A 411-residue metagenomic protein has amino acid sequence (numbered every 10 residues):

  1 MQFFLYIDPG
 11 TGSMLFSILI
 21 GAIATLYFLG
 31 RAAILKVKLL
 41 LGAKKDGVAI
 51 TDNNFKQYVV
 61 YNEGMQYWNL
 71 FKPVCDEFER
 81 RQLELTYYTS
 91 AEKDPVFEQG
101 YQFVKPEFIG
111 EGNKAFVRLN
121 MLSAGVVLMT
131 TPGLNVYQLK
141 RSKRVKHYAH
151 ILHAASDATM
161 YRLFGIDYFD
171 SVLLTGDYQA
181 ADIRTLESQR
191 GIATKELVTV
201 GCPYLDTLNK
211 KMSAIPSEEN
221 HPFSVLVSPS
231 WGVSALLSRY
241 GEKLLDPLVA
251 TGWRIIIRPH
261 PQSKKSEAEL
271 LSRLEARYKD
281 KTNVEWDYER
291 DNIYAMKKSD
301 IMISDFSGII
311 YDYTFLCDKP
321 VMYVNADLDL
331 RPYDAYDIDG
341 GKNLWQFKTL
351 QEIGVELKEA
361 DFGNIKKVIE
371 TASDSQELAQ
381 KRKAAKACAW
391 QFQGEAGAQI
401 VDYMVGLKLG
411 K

Functional and structural regions predicted by a protein language model:
M1-G10: Short, strongly hydrophobic alpha-helical membrane anchors
L39-K56: N-terminal signal-anchor transmembrane helix
V59-N209: Active-site and donor-binding regions of nucleotide-sugar-utilizing enzymes
Q66-L83, P203-L274, E359-F362, S373 (+2 more regions): Conserved catalytic-core segment of nucleotide-activated headgroup transferases in glycan assembly
H150, E289-Y336: A donor-sugar binding/catalytic signature common to diverse glycosyltransferases and related nucleotide-sugar
L271-Y288: Nucleotide-activated donor-binding/catalytic signature segment of Leloir-type glycosyltransferases, i.e., the conserved
F315-T371: Nucleotide-sugar donor-binding patch of glycosyltransferase catalytic domains
V355-K411: C-terminal amphipathic helix plus adjacent low-complexity, charged tail appended to glycosyltransferase catalytic
